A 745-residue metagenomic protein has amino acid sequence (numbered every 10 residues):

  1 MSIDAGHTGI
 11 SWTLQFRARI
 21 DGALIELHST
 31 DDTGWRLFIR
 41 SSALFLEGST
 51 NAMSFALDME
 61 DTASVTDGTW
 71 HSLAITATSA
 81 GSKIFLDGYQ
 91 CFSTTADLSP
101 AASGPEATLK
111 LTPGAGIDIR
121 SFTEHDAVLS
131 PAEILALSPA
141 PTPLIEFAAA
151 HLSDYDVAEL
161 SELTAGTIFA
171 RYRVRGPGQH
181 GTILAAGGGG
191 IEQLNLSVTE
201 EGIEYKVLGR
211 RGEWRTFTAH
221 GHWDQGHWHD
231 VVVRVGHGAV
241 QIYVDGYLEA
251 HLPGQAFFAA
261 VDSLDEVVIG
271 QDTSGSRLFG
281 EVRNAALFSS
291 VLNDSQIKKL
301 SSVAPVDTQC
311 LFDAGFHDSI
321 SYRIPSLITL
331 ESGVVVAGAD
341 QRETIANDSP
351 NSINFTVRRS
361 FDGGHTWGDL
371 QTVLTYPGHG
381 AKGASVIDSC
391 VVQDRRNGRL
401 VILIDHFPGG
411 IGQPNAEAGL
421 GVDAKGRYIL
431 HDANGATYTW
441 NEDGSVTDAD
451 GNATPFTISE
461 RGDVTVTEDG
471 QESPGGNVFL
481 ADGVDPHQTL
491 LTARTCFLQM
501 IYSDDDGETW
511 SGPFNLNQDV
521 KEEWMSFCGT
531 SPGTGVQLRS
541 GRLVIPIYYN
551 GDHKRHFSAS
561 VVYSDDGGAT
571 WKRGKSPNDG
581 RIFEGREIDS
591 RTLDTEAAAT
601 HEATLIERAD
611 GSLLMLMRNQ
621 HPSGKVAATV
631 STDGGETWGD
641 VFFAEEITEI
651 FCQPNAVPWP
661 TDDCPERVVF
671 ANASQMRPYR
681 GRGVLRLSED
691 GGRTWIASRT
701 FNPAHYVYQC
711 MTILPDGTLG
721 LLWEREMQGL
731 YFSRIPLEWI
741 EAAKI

Functional and structural regions predicted by a protein language model:
M1-K298, S302-A304: Extracellular glycan-associated modules
S290, K298-I745: Asp-box/BNR beta-propeller blade signature and adjacent active/binding-site loops in extracellular glycan-interacting
